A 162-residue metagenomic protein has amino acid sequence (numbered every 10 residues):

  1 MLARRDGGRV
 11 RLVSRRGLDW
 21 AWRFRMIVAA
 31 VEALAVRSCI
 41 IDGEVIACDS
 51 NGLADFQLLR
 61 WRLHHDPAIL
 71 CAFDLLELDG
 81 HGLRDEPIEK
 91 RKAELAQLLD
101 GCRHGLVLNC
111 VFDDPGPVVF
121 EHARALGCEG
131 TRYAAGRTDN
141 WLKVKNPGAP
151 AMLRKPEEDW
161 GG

Functional and structural regions predicted by a protein language model:
M1-G162: Catalytic cores of nucleic-acid ligases and guanylyltransferases
